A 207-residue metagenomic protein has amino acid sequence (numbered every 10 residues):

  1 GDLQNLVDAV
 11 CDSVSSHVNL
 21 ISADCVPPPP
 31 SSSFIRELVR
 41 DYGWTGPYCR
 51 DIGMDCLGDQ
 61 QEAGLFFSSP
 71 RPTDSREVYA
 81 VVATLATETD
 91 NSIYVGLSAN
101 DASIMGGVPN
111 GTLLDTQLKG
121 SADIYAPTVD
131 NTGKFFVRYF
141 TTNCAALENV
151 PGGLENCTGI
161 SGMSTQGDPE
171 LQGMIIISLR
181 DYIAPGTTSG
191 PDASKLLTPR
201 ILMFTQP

Functional and structural regions predicted by a protein language model:
G1-P207: A compositional/structural signature for long, glycine/proline-rich flexible linkers and loops on extracytoplasmic
